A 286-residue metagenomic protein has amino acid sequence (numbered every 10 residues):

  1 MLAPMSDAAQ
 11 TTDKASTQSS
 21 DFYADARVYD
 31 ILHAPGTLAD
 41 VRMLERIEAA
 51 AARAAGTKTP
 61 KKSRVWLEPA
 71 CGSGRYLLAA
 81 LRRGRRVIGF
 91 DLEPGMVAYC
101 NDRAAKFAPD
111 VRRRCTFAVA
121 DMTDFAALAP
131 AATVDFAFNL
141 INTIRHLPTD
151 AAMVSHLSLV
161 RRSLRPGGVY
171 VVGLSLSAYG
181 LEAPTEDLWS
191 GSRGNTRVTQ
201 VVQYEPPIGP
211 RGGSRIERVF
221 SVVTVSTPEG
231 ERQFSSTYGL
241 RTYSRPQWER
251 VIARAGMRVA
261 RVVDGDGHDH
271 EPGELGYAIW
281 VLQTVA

Functional and structural regions predicted by a protein language model:
L2-S63: Conserved class I S-adenosyl-L-methionine
K62-A70: Conserved class I S-adenosyl-L-methionine
R75-F125: Class I SAM-dependent methyltransferase SAM/SAH-binding core
A127-F136: A short acidic, Gly/Pro-enriched loop at the edge of an enzyme's catalytic core that lines a small-molecule cofactor
D135-A151: A short SAM/SAH-binding and catalytic strip from SAM-dependent methyltransferases
V154-P166: A short glycine-rich, Lys/Arg-flanked "PGG" loop and its adjoining helix->strand segment in the class I
V171-R250: SAM-dependent methyltransferase
G239-A286: C-terminal lobe and adjacent flexible extensions of AdoMet/dcAdoMet transferase-like proteins
